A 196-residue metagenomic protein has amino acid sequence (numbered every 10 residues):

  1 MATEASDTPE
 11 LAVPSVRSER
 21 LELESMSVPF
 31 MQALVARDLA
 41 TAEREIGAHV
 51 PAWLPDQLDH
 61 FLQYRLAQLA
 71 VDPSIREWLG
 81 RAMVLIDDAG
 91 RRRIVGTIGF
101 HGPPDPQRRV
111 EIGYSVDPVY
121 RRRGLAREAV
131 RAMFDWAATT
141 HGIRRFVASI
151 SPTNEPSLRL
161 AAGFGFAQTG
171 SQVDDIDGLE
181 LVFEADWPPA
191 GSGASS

Functional and structural regions predicted by a protein language model:
M1-E111, V116-V119, D135-W136, T140 (+2 more regions): GNAT-family acyltransferases
Q32, L158-R159: Alpha-helical elements of the RecA-like P-loop NTPase motor core of helicases
Y114-V116, R122-W136, R159-G163: Conserved acetyl-CoA-binding loop-helix of GNAT-fold acetyltransferases
R123, F146-V147: A generic secondary-structure micro-motif detector that highlights 1-2 residue hydrophobic/ambivalent hotspots embedded
V130, V147-A148, S171: Residue-level detector of family-conserved "landmark" positions at structurally sensitive sites
A148-L158: Conserved beta-strand-loop-alpha-helix junction that forms the acyl-donor binding cleft
